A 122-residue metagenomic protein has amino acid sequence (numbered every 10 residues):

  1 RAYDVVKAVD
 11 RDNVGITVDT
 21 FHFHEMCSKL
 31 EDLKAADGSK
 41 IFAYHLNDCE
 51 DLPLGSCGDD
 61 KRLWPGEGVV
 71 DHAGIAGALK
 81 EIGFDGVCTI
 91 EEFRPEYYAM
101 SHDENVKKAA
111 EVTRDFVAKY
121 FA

Functional and structural regions predicted by a protein language model:
R1-V18, H22-A122: Histidine-acidic metal/acid-base catalytic patches
